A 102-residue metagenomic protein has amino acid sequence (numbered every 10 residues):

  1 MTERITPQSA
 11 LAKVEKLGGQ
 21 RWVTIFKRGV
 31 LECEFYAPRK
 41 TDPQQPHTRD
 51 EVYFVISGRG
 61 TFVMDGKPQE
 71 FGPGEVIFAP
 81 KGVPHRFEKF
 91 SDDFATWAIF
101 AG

Functional and structural regions predicted by a protein language model:
M1-Q45: A short, N-terminal "cap"/entry segment at the start of jelly-roll beta-barrel domains of the cupin/DSBH fold
C33-E34, F62, T96: Short hydrophobic/aromatic-rich beta-strand segments that constitute the beta-sheet cores of beta-sandwich/beta-barrel
P46-T48, F90-S91: Short glycine/proline-enriched turns and hinge-like loops at secondary-structure junctions
H47-F62: Short, conserved beta-strand element in jelly-roll/cupin
V63-K67, F90: Short strand-coil-strand connectors
G66-K81: Short acidic-glycine-tyrosine-enriched beta hairpin
K81-G102: Ligand-binding loop in jelly-roll beta-barrel domains
